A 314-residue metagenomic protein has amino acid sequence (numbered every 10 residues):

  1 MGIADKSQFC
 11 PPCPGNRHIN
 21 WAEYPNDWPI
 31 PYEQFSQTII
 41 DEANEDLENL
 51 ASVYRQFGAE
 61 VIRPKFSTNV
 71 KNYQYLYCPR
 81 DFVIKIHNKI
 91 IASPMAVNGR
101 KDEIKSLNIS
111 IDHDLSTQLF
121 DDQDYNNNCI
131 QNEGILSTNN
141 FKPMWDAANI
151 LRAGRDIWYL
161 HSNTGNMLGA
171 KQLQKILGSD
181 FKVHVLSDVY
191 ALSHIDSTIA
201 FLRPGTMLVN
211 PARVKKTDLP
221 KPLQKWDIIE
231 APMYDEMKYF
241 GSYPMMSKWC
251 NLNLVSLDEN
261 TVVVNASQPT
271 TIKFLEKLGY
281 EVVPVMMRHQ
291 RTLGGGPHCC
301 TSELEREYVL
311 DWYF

Functional and structural regions predicted by a protein language model:
M1-F314: The feature marks the mature, well-folded catalytic cores of soluble enzymes
